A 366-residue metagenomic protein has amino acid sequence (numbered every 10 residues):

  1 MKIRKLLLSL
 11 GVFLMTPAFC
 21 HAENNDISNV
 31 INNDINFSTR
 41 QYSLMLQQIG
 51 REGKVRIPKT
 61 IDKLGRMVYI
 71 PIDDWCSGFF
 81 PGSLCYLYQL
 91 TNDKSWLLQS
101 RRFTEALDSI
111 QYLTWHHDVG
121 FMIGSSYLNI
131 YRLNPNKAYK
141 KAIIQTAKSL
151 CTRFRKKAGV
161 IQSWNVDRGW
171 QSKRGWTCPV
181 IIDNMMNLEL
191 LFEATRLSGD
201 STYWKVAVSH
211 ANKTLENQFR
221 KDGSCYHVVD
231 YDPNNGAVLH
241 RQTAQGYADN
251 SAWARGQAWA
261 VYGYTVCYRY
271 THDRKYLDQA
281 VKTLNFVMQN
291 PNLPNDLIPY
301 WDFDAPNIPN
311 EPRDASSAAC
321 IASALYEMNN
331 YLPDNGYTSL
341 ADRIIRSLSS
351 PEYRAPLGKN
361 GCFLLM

Functional and structural regions predicted by a protein language model:
M1-N29: Bacterial Sec-dependent N-terminal signal peptides
E23-M366: Glycan-recognition and catalytic cores of secretory/periplasmic carbohydrate-active enzymes
